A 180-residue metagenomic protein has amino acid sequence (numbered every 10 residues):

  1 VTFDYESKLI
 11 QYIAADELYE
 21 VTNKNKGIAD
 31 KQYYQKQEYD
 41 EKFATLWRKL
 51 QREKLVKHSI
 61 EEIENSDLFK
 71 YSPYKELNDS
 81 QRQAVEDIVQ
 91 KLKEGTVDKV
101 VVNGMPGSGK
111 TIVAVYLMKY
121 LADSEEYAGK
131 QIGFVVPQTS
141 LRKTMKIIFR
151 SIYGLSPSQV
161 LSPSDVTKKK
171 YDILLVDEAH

Functional and structural regions predicted by a protein language model:
T2-H180: The feature marks helicase ATPase cores and/or their adjacent C-terminal helical subdomains in SF1/SF2/AAA+ helicases
